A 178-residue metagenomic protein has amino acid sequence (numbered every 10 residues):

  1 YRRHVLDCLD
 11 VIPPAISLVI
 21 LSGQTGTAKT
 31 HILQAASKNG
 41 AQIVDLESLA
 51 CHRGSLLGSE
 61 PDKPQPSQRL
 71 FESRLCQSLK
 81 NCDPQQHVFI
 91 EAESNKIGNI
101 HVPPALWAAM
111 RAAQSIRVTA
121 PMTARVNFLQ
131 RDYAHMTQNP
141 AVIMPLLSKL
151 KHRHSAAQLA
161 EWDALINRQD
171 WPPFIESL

Functional and structural regions predicted by a protein language model:
Y1, S17-K38: Glycine-rich phosphate-binding P-loop
Y1, S48-C51, P121-M122: Short, acidic/turn-prone active-site loops that include or flank metal/cofactor- and phosphate-binding residues
Y1-S17: Extreme N-terminal, non-catalytic leader segments that precede Walker-type/kinase nucleotide-binding cores
R3-D7, R53-G58, R125-F128: Short, charged, surface-exposed secondary-structure boundary motifs
I16, Q85-Q86, A112-A113: A general structural motif
V19-L21, Q42-V44, I90, Q114-V118: Hydrophobic/aromatic beta-strand patches that form the interior of the parallel beta-sheet core in alpha/beta enzyme
K38-A109: Conserved nucleotide-sensing/catalytic segment adjacent to the nucleotide-binding pocket in NTP-handling enzymes
A108-S115, T119-L178: Conserved NTP phosphate-binding and transfer environment spanning the P-loop NTPase/kinase superfamily
